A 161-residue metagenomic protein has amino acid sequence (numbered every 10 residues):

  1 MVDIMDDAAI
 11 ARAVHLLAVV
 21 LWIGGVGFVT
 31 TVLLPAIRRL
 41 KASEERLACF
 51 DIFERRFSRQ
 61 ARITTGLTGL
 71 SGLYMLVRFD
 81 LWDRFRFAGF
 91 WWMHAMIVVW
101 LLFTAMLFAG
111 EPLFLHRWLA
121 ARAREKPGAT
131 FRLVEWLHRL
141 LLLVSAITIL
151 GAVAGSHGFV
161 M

Functional and structural regions predicted by a protein language model:
M1-M161: Polytopic transmembrane helical bundles with strong interfacial aromatic enrichment
